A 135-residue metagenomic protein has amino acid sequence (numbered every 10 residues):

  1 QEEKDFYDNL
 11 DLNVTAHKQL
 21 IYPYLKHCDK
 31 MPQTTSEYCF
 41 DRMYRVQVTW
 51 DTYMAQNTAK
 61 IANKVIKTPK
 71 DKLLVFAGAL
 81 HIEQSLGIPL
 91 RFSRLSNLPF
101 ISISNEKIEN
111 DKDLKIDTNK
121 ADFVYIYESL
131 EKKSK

Functional and structural regions predicted by a protein language model:
Q1-K135: Compositional signal for N-terminal targeting/processing segments
